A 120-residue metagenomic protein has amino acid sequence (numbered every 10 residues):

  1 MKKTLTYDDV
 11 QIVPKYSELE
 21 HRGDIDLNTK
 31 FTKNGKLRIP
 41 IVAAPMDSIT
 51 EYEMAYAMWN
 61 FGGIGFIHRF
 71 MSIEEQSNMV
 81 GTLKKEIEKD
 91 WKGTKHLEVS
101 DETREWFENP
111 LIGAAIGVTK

Functional and structural regions predicted by a protein language model:
M1-K120: Active-site entrance/lid segments in N-terminal catalytic domains of soluble metabolic enzymes
